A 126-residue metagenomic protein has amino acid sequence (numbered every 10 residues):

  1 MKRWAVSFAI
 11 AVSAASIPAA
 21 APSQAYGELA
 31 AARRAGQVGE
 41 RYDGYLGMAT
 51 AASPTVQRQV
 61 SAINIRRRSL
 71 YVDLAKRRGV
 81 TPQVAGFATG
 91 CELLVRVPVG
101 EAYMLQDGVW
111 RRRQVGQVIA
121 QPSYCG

Functional and structural regions predicted by a protein language model:
M1-W4: Positively charged n-region of N-terminal signal peptides that target proteins for export
S7-S16: Bacterial N-terminal signal peptides
I17-A25: Sec/Tat signal peptide C-region and signal peptidase I cleavage site
A25-E40, M48-A51, T55-R58, G86-G126: Amphipathic, charged alpha-helical segments and their helix-to-coil junctions in extracytoplasmic/peripheral assemblies
R34-G36, D43, V72, K76: Short, surface-exposed polybasic-aromatic patches that bind anionic ligands, especially phosphate groups
Q59, Y71-T89: Surface-exposed patches in mature extracellular/periplasmic domains of secreted proteins
